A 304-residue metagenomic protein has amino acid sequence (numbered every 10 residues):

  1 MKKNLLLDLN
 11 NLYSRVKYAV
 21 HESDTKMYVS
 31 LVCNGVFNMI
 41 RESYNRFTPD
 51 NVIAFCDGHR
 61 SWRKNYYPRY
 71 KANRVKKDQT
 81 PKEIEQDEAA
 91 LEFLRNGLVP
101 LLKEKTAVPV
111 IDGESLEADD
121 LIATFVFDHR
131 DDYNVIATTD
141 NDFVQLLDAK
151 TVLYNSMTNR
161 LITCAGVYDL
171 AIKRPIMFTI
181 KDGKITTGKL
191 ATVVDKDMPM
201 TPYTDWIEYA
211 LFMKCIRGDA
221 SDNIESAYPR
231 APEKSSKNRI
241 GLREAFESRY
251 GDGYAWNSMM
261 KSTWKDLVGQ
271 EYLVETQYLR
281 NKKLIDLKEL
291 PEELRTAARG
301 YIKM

Functional and structural regions predicted by a protein language model:
M1-P100: Domain-level signal for Mg2+-assisted phosphodiester chemistry and nucleotide/NA-binding surfaces in nucleic-acid
K2, V75-K303: Extended two-metal-dependent nuclease catalytic cores across DNA- and RNA-processing enzymes
